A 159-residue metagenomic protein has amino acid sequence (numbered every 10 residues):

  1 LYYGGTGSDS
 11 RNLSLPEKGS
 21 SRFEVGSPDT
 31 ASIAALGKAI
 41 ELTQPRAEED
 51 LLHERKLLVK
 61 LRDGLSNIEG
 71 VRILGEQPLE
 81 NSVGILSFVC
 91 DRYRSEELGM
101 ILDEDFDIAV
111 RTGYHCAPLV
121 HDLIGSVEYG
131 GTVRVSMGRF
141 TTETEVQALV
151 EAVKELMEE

Functional and structural regions predicted by a protein language model:
L1-E159: Pyridoxal 5′-phosphate
